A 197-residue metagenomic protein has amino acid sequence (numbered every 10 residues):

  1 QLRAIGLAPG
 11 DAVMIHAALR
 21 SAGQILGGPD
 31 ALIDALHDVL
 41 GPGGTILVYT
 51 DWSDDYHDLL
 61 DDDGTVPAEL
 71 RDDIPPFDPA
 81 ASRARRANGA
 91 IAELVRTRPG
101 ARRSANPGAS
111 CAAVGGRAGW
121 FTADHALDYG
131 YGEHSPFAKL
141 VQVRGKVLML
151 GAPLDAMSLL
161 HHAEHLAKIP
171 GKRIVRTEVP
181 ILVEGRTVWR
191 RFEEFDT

Functional and structural regions predicted by a protein language model:
Q1-T197: N-terminal and secondary-structure boundary signal
